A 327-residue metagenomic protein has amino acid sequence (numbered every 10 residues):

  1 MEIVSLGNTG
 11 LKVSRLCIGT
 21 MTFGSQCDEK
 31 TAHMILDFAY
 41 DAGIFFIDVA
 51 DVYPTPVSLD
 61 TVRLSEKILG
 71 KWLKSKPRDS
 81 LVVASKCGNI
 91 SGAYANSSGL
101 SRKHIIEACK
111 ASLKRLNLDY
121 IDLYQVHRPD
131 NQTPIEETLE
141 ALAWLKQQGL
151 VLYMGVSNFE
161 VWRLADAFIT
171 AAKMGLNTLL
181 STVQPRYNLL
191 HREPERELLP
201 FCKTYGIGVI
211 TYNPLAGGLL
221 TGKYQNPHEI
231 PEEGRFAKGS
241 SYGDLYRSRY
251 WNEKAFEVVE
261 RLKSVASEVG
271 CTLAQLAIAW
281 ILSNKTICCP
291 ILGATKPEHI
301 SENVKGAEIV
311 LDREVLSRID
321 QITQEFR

Functional and structural regions predicted by a protein language model:
M1-S80, Q147: N-terminal binding-site loop/beta-alpha segment at the start of enzyme catalytic domains that lines or forms
G7-Q26, A84-S97, Y120, Q125: N-terminal small/glycine-rich loop or linker at the start of catalytic domains across soluble metabolic enzymes
I18, V49, S85, L123-V126 (+4 more regions): Conserved beta-strand positions
C27, T31-M34, D60-L64, I68 (+3 more regions): Alpha-helix N-cap and loop-to-helix initiation/capping positions
D28-A39, L100-L116, L164-I169: Short, acidic/polar
L113-T133: Active-site groove signature of glycoside hydrolases
T133-R327: Beta/alpha (TIM)-barrel catalytic core signal, keyed to glycine-rich beta->alpha loops juxtaposed to Asp/Glu that bind
